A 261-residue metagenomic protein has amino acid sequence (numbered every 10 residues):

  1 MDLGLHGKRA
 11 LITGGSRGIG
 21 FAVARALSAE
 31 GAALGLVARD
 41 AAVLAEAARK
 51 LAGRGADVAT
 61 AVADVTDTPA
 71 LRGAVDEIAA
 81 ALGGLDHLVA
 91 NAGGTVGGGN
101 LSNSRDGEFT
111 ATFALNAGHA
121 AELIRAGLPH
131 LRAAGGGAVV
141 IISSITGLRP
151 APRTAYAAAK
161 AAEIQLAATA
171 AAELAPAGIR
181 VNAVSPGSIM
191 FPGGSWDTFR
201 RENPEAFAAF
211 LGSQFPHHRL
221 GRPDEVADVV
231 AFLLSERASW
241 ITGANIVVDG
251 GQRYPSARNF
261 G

Functional and structural regions predicted by a protein language model:
R9, S16-G18: Conserved glycine-rich cofactor-binding loop
V89, G136, A175, R180 (+1 more regions): Short, small/polar-rich loop/turn modules that mediate ligand/substrate recognition or access, typified
G98, A231, T242-G261: Short C-terminal tail/terminal secondary-structure segment of NAD(P)H-dependent dehydrogenase/reductase domains
G99-L101, R105-A111, L211: Substrate-binding pocket helix/loop in short-chain dehydrogenase/reductase
P129, A172-P176, S239: Alpha-helical segment proximal to the catalytic Tyr-Lys
V140-A162, A167-P176, S188-I189: Catalytic loop of short-chain dehydrogenase/reductase
P176, S188-Q214, P255-G261: A glycine/serine/threonine-rich, flexible loop-to-helix segment that serves as the NAD(P) cofactor-binding "lid"
